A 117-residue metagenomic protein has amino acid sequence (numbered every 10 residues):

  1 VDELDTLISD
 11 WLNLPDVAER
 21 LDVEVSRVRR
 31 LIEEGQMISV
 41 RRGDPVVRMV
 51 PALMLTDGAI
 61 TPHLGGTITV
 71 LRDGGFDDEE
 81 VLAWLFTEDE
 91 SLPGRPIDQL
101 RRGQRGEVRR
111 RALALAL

Functional and structural regions predicted by a protein language model:
V1-L117: Non-transmembrane "mature" sequence context
